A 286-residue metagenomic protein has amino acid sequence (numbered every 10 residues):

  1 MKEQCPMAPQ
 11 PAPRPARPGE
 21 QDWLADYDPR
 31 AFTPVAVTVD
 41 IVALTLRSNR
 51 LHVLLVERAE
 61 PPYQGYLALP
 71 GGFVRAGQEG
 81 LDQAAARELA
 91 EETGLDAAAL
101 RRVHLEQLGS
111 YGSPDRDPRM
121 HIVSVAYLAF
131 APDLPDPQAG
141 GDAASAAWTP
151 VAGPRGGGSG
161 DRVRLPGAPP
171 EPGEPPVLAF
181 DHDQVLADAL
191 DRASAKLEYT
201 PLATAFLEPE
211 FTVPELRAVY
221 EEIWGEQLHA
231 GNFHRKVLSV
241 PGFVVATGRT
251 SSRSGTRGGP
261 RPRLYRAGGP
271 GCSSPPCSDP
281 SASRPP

Functional and structural regions predicted by a protein language model:
M1-P286: N-terminal leader/linker segments that precede catalytic domains of diphosphate-processing enzymes
